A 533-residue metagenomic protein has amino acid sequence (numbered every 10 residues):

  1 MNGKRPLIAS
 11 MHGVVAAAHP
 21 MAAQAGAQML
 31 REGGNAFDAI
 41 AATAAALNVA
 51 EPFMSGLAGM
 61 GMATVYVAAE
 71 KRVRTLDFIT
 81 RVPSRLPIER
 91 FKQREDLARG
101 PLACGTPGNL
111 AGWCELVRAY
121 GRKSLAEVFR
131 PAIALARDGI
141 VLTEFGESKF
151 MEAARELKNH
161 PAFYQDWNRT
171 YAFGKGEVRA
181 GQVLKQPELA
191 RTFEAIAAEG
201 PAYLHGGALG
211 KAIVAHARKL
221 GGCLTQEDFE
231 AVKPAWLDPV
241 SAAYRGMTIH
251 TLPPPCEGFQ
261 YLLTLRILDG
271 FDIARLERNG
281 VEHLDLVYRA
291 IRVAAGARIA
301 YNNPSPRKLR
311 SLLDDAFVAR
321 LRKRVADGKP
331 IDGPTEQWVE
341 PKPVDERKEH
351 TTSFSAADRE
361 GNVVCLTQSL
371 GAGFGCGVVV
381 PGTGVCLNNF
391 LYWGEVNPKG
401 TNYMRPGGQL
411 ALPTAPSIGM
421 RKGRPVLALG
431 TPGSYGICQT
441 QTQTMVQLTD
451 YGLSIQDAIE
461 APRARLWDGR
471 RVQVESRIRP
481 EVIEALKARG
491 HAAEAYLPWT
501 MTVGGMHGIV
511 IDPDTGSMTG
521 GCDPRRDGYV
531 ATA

Functional and structural regions predicted by a protein language model:
M1-Q24, Q28, A36-G206, G210-C256 (+3 more regions): Noncatalytic scaffold domains of N-terminal-nucleophile
V49-T75, C223-T225, N362-L427, Y451 (+1 more regions): Active-site rim segments in enzyme catalytic domains, especially the processed small/beta chain of N-terminal
A162, G258-A274, D345, G419-K422 (+2 more regions): M16/insulysin-pitrilysin zinc metalloprotease superfamily fold
A162, K175, G270-S369, T383 (+1 more regions): Internal maturation/activation junctions in enzymes
W236, K348-T351, L412-T414: Short, small/polar residue-rich loop motifs at catalytic or cofactor-binding pockets
H250-G258, T351-S355, T367-V378, T431-C438: Glycine-rich phosphate/pyrophosphate-binding beta-alpha loops
P304, E360, G408, Q441 (+1 more regions): Extended C-terminal subregions enriched in glycine
